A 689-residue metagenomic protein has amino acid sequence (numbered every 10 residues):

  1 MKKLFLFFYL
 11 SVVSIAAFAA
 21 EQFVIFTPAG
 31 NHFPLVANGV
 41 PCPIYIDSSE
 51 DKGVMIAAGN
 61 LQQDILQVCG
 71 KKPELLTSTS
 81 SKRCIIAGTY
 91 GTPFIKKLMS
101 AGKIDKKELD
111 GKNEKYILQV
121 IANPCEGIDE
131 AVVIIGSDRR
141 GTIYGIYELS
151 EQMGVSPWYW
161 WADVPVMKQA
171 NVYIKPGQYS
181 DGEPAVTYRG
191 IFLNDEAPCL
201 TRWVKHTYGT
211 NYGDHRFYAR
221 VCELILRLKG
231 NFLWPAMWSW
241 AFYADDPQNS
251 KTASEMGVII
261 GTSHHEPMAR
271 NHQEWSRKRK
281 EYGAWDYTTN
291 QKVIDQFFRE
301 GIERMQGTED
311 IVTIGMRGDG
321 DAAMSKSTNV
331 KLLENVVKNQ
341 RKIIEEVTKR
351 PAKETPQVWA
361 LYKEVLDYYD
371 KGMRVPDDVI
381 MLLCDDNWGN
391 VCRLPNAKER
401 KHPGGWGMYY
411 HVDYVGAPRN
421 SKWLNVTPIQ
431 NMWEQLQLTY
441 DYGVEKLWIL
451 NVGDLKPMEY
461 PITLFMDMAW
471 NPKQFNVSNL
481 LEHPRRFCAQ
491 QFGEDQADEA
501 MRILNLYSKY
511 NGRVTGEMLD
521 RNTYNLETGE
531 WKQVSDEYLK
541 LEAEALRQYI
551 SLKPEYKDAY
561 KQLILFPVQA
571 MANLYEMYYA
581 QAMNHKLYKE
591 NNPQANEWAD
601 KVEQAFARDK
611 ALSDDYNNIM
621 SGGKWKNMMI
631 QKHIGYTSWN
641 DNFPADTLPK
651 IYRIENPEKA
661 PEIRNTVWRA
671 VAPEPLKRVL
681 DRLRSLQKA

Functional and structural regions predicted by a protein language model:
M1-Q22: Bacterial Sec-dependent N-terminal signal peptides
A20-G182: Contiguous, structured surface segment used for ligand recognition
Y45-K52, A131-G136, N194-H215, G230-A241 (+6 more regions): The substrate-binding groove and active-site-proximal loops of carbohydrate-active enzymes, especially glycoside
L75, V166-I174, M237-W238, A244-E255 (+4 more regions): Gly/Pro-rich turn-and-neighbor structural signature
W158-T210, R216-A236, G404-G407: An acidic-aromatic substrate-binding cleft motif
V164-A170, P484-S638, P644: C-terminal non-catalytic alpha-helical accessory regions
N211-S239, Q248, T252-G261, G307 (+1 more regions): Catalytic domains of carbohydrate-active enzymes, especially glycoside hydrolases
L226, N231-W234, W240, L383-G389 (+2 more regions): Structured mid-domain segments that build the active-site/substrate or prosthetic-cofactor binding neighborhood
